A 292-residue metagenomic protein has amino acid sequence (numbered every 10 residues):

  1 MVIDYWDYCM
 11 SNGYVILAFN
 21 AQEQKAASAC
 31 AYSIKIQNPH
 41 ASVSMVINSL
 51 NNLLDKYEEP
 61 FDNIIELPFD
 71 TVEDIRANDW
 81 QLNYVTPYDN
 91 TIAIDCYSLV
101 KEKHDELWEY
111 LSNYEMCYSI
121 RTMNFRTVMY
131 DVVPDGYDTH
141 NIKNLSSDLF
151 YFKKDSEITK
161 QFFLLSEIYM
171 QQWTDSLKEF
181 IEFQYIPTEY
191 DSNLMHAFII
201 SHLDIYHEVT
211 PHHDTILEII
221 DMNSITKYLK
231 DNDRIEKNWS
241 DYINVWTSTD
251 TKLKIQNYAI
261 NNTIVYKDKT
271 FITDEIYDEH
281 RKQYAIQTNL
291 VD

Functional and structural regions predicted by a protein language model:
M1-K25: N-proximal low-complexity "stem/linker" segments adjacent to membrane-targeting elements
I3-N12, E59-P60, H140-D292: A glycosyltransferase accessory/donor-loop signature
Q24, R76, W80, E189-L194: Conserved glycosyltransferase catalytic-site signature
S33-A41: Short, acidic, metal-binding catalytic loop of nucleotide-sugar glycosyltransferases
V43-N48: Short internal beta-strands
S49-T86: Active-site-proximal specificity loops/subdomain of glycosyltransferases
E66, R76-V128: GT-A fold catalytic core of metal-dependent nucleotide-sugar glycosyltransferases, centered on the diacidic
C117-T139, I286, V291: A short, conserved beta-to-alpha structural element at the edge of catalytic cores that scaffolds binding
